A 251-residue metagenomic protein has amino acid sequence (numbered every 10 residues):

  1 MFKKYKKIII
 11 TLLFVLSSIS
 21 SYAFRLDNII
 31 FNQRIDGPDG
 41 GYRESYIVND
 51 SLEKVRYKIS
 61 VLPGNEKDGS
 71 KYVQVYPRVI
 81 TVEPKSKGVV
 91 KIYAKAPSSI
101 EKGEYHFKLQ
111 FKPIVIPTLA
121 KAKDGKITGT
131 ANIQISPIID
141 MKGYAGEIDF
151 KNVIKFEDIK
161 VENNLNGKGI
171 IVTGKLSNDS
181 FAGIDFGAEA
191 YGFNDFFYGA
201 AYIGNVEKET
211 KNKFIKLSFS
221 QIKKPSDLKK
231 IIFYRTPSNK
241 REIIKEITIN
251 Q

Functional and structural regions predicted by a protein language model:
M1-I9: Bacterial N-terminal signal peptides that target proteins for export
I10-S18: Bacterial N-terminal signal peptides
A23-V48, P77-V79, V153-G169: Beta-sheet-dominated interaction scaffolds and their linkers
R25-N28, Y46-Y93: Surface-exposed binding patches on compact interaction domains or structured appendages
P38-E44, G88-V89, K102-K108, K168-V172: Short, solvent-exposed loop/turn segments enriched in Ser/Thr/Gly
D50-D68, F111, D179-D195: Short acidic, flexible loop segments centered on an aromatic residue
K71-S99, F196-K224: Intrinsically disordered, low-complexity Pro/Gly/Ser/Thr-rich segments with frequent PxxP/GP/PP motifs and embedded
P97-I148, P225-Q251: Terminal connector regions
